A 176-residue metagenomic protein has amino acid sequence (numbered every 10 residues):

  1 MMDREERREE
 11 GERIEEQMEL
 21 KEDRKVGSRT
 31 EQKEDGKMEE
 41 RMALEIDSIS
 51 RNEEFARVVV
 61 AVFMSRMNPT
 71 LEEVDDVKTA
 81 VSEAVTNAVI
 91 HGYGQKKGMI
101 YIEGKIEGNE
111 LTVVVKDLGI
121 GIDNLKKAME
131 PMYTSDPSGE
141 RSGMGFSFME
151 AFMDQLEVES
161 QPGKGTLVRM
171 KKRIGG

Functional and structural regions predicted by a protein language model:
M1-A43, A88-G176: Conserved beta-strand-loop-beta-strand hairpin that lines the nucleotide-binding pocket of ATP/GTP-utilizing enzymes
M42-F55: STAS-typified acidic loop motif
S48-I49, E73, T134: A generic structural signal for short
F55-V58, G104: Short, charged, low-hydrophobicity "junction" segments
R57-S82: Conserved short strand/loop->alpha-helix "switch" segment adjacent to the catalytic nucleotide/phosphoryl-transfer site
E83-N87: Conserved polar catalytic motif of the HATPase_c/GHKL fold
